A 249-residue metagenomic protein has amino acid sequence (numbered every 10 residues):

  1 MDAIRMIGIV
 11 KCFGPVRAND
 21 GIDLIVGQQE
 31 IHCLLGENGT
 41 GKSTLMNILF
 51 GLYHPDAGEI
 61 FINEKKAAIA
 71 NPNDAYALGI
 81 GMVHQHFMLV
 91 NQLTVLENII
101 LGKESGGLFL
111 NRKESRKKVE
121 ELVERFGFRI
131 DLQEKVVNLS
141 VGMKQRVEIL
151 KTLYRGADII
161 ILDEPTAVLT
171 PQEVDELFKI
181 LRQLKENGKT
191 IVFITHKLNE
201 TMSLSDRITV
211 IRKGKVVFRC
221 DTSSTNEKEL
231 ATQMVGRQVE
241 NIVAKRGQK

Functional and structural regions predicted by a protein language model:
M1-K249: Glycine-rich phosphate-binding loops of nucleotide-dependent enzymes
